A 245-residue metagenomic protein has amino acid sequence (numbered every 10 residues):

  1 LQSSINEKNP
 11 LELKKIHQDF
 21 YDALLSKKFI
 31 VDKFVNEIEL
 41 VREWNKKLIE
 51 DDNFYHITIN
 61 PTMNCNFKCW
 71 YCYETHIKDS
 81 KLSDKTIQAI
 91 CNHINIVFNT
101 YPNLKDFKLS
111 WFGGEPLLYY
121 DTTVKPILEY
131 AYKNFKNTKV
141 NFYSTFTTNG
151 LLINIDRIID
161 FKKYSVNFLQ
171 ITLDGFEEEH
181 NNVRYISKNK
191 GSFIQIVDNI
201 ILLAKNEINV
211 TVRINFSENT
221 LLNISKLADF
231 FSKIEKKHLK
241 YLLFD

Functional and structural regions predicted by a protein language model:
L1-D22: Short amphipathic alpha-helical interface segments
I16-T58, P102: N-terminal [4Fe-4S]-dependent radical SAM core
K47-D51, T62, Y71, N137 (+1 more regions): Short, charge-rich binding segments
D51-D52, H56-I87: Canonical Radical SAM [4Fe-4S] cluster-binding loop centered on the CxxxCxxC motif and its immediate flanking residues
C65, C69, W111, I171: Conserved, mostly hydrophobic/aromatic
C91, N95-S110, Y119-D245: Radical SAM/AdoMet-radical enzyme domain recognition
G114: Active-site neighborhood of divalent metal-dependent phosphoester/pyrophosphate hydrolases
